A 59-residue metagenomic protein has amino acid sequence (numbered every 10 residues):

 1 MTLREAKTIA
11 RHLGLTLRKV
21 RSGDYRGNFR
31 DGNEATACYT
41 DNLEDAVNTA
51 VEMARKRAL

Functional and structural regions predicted by a protein language model:
M1, G32-D45: A short, exposed loop/beta-hairpin motif centered on an aromatic-Gly-Thr core
M1-D24, E52-K56: Short N-terminal "domain-start" leader segments that mark the transition from disordered tails or signal peptides into
D24-D31: Short linear proline/tyrosine/threonine-rich motifs used for host-factor recruitment and membrane trafficking/assembly
T40-L59: Ampiphathic alpha-helical segments that act as solvent-exposed interaction surfaces
